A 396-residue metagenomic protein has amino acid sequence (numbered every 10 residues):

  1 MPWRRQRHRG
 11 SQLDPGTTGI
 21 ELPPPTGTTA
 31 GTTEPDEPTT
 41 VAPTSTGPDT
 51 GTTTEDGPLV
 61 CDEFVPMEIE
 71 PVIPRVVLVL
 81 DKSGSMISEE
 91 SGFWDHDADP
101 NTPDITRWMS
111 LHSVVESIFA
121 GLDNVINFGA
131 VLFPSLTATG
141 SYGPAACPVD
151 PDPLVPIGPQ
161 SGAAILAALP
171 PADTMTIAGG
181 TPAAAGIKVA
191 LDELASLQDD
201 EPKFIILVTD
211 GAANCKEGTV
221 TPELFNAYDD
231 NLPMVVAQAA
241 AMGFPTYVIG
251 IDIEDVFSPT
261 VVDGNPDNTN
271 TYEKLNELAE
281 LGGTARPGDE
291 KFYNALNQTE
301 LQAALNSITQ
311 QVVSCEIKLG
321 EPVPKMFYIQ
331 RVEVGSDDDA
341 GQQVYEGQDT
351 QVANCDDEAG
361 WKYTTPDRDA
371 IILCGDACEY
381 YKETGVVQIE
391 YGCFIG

Functional and structural regions predicted by a protein language model:
M1-E68: Ser/Thr-rich, Pro/Gly/Ala-heavy low-complexity intrinsically disordered linkers and tails of secreted extracellular
E55, M175-G180, A185, P202 (+2 more regions): VWA/integrin I-like adhesion module and closely mimicked acidic/polar interface patches used
C61-I73, R286-G396: C-terminal "exit" segments of structured domains
F64-P71, S117-V125, M175-I177, L191-K203 (+2 more regions): Surface-exposed acidic, glycine-flexible loop patches that form ligand/cofactor-binding and adhesion interfaces
P71-D104, T209-G211: MIDAS-like acidic motif and immediate structural context at the N-terminus of von Willebrand factor A/I domains
V72-V76, D123-F128, Q198-F204, A240-Y247 (+1 more regions): Loop/turn elements at helix/coil->beta-strand transitions in domains of secreted/extracellular proteins
I73-V76, S83, W108, H112-F119 (+8 more regions): Extracytoplasmic/secreted envelope proteins and their assembly/folding machinery, especially bacterial periplasmic
M86, D97, N101, A120-N127 (+5 more regions): Short, charged loop segments at secondary-structure junctions
